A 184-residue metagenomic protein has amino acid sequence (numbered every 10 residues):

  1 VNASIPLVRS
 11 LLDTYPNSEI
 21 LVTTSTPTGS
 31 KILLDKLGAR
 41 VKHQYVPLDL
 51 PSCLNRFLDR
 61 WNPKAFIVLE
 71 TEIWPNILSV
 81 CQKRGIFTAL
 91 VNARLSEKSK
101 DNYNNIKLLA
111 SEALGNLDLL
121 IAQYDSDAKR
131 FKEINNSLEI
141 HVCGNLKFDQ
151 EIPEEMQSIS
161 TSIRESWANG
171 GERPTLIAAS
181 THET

Functional and structural regions predicted by a protein language model:
V1-E155, H182-E183: Active-site and donor-binding regions of nucleotide-sugar-utilizing enzymes
R60-N62, N169-E172: Glycine-rich phosphate-binding loop signature in dinucleotide/nucleotide-binding domains
P153-N169: A short helix/loop element that forms part of the nucleotide-sugar donor recognition site in Leloir-type
G170-E183: Conserved donor-binding/catalytic core segment of Leloir-type glycosyltransferases
